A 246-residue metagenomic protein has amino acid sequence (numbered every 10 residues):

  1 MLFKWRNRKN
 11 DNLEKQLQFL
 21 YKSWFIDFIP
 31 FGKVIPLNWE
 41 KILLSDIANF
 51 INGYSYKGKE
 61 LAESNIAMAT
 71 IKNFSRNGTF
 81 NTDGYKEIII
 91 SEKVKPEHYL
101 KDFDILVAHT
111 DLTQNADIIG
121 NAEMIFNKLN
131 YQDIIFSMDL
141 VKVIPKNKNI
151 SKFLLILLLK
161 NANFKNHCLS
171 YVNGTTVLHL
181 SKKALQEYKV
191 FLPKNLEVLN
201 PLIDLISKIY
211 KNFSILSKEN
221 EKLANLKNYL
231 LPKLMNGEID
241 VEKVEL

Functional and structural regions predicted by a protein language model:
M1-S55, E187, L196-V241: Non-catalytic DNA-recognition/assembly elements of restriction-modification systems
N10, I71-K72, F136-V141, I156-S217: Glycine-anchored helix-breaking recognition loops at helix->coil/strand junctions
S45-K59, K72-T113, M124-K128: Sequence-specific dsDNA recognition surfaces
N65: Short aromatic-glycine-enriched beta-strand elements
M68-T70, L106-V107, K142, K189 (+2 more regions): Structured core elements
T70, E97-K160, N173-T176, S181-K182: A short beta-sheet element
L112, N161-K165, P232, N236: Short, well-ordered loop/turn and helix-capping segments at boundaries between secondary-structure elements and domains
